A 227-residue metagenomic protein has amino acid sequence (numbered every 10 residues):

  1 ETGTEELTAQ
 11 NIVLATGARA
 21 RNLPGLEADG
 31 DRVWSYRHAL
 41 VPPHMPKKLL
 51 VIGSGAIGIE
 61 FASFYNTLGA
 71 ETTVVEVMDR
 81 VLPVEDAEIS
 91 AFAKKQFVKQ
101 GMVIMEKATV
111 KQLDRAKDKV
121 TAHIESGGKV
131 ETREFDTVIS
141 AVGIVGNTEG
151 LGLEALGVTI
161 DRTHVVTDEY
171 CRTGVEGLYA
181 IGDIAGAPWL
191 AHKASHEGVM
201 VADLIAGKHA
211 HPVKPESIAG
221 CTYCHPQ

Functional and structural regions predicted by a protein language model:
E1, T121-H123, V165-T167: Generic recognition of long tandem-repeat/solenoid scaffolds
T2-N11, G128-T137, G174: Core beta-strand elements of the Rossmann-like FAD/NAD(P) dinucleotide-binding domain in flavoenzyme oxidoreductases
A15, V75, K107, S140-V142 (+1 more regions): Generic beta-strand/beta-sheet core signal
T16-E71, V75, Q100-V103, E154-Y170 (+1 more regions): Glycine-rich dinucleotide-binding loop and its adjacent helix/turn
G17-A18, S126, I139, G143-I144: Short glycine-/small-residue-rich Rossmann-like dinucleotide-binding loops
R19-R21, G58, V81, V145-T148: Glycine-rich nucleotide phosphate-binding loop and flanking beta-alpha elements of Rossmann-like dinucleotide-binding
D29-M45, T132-P212: FAD-site-proximal beta/loop scaffold in flavoenzymes
L40-V41, P46-L50, A56-E131, P188-S195 (+2 more regions): Rossmann-like dinucleotide-binding cores of NAD(P)H-dependent redox enzymes
